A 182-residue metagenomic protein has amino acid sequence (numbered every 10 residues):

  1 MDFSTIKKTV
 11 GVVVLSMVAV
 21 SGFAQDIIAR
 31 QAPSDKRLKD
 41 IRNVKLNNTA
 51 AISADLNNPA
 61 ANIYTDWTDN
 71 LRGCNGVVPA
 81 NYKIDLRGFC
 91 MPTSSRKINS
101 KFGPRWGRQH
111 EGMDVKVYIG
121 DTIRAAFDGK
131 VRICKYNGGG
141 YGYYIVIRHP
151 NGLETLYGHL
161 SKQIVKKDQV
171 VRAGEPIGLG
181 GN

Functional and structural regions predicted by a protein language model:
D2-V12, V20-K101: Polar/charged, compositionally biased leader and regulatory segments
P79-I84, S95-R124: Short glycine/threonine/proline-enriched tight-turn/helix- or strand-capping micro-motif at secondary-structure
N99, K116, K130-R132, S161 (+1 more regions): Conserved positions in beta-strands of structured domains
P104-W106, T122, N137-G140, G152-E154 (+2 more regions): Solvent-exposed loop/turn segments at secondary-structure junctions within structured extracellular/periplasmic domains
H110-E111, A125-I164: Zn2+-dependent peptidoglycan hydrolase active-site motif and core
V115, Y143-I147, R172-N182: Short hydrophobic beta/alpha edge segments that flank linear recognition/processing sites
T122-I133, V165-G180: Short, well-structured beta-strand-loop connectors
